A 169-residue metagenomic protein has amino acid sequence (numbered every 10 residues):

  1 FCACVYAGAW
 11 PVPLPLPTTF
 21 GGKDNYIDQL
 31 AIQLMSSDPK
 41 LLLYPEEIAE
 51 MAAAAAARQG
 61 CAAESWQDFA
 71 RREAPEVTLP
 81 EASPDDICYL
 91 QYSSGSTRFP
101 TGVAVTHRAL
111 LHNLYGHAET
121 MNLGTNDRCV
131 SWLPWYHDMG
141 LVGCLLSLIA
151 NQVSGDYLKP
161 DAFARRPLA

Functional and structural regions predicted by a protein language model:
F1-Y6, D24-D28, L133-A150, L168: Conserved coil-to-alpha-helix start sites within the AMP-binding
Y6-E73, P80: Structural core segment of the AMP-binding/adenylate-forming
P13, L42-L43, V130-S131, D156-L158: Short catalytic-loop micro-motif centered on adjacent basic/acidic residues
A63, E73-Y92, R98-F99, N113 (+1 more regions): Conserved pre-ATP/AMP-binding loop-to-beta segment of ANL
S94-T97, L133-M139, D161: Active-site segment of SDR-like NAD(P)-dependent oxidoreductases
L111-R128, D138-A169: Conserved AMP-binding/adenylation subdomain of ANL enzymes
